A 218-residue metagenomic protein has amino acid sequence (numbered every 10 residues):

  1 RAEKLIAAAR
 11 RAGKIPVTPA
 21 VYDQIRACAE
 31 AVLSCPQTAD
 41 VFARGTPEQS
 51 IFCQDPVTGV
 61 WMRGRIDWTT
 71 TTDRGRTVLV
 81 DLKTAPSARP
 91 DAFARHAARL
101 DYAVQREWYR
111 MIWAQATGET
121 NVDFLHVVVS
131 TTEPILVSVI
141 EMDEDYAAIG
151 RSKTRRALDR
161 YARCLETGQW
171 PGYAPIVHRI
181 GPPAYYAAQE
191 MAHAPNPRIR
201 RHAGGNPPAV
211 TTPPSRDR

Functional and structural regions predicted by a protein language model:
R1-R65, A174-R179, A192-P195, R201-A203 (+1 more regions): Metal-dependent nuclease catalytic cores that hydrolyze phosphodiester bonds in DNA/RNA, characterized by
R11-V17, P90-L100, D143-D145: Short histidine-centered catalytic/ligand-binding loop motif
C35, R89-P90, D143, P183: Alpha-helix initiation/capping motif
Q37-A43, T70-T77, A114-V122: Secondary-structure boundary elements
P47, L79, F124-H126: Conserved beta-strand scaffold positions in the cores of enzyme catalytic domains, especially in NTP/NDP-utilizing
I51-A103: Non-catalytic protein-protein interaction segments used by genome-maintenance enzymes to assemble and couple activities
H96-A103, W108-R218: Metal-dependent nuclease catalytic regions and adjoining charged, substrate-binding loops involved in nucleic-acid end
